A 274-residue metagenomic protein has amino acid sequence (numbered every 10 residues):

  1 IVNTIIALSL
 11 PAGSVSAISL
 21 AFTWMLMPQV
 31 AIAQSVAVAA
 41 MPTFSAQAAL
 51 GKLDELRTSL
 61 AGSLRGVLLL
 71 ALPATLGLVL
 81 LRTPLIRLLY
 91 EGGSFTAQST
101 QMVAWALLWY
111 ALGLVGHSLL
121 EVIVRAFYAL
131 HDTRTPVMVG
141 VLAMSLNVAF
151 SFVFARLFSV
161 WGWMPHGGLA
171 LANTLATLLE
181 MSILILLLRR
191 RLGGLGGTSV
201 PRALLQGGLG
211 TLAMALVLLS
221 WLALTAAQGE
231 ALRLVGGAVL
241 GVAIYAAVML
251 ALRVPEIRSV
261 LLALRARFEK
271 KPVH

Functional and structural regions predicted by a protein language model:
I1-H274: Membrane-embedded alpha-helical bundles of multi-pass transporters/translocases, especially carrier/permease families
